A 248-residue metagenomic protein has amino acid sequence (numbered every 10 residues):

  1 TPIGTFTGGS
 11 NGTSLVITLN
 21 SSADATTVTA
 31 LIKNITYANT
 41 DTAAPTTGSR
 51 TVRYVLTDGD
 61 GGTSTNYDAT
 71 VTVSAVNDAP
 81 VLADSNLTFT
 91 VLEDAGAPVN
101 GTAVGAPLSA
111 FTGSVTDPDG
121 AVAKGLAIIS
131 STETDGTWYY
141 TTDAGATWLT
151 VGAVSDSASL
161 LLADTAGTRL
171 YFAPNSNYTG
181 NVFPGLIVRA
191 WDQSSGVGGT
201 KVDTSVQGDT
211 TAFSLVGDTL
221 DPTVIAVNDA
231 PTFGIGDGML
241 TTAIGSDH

Functional and structural regions predicted by a protein language model:
T1-H248: Extracellular glycosylation-rich, acidic/polar low-complexity regions of adhesion- and matrix-associated proteins
